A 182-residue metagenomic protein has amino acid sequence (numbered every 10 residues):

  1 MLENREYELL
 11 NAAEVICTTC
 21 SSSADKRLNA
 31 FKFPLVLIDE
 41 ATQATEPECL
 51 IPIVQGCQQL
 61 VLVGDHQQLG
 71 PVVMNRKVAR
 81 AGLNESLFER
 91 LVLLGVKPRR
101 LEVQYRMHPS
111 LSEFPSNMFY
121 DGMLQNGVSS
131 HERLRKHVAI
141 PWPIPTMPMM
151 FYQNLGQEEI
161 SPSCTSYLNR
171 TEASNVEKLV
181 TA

Functional and structural regions predicted by a protein language model:
M1-A12, K77-V78: Conserved helicase ATPase core
L9-S22: Conserved two-lobed SF2 helicase motor
S21-A182: Conserved helicase motor core of SF1/SF2 NTP-dependent helicases
